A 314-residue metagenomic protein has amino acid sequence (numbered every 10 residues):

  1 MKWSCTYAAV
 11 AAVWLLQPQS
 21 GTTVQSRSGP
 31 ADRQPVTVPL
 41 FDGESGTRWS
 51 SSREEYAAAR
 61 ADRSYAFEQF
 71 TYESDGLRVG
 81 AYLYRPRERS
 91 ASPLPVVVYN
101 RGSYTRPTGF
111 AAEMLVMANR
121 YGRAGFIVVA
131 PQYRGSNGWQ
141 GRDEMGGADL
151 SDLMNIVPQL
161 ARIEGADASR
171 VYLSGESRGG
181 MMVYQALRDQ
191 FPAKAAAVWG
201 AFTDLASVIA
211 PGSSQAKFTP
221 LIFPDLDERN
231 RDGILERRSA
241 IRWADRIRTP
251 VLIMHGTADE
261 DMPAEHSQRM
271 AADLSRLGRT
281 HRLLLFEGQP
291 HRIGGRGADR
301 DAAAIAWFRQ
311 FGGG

Functional and structural regions predicted by a protein language model:
G43-S90: N-terminal cap/lid segment of alpha/beta-hydrolase-fold proteins
R89-L94, Y99-G141, L205: Short substrate-entry loop that stabilizes the transition state in hydrolases
G109, A201, A206-W243, T249: Mobile cap/lid helix-loop segments that gate and shape the active-site cleft of serine hydrolases
E144-E164: Alpha/beta-hydrolase active-site loop
G165-S177: Alpha/beta-hydrolase fold nucleophile elbow
G180-F191: Short glycine-enriched nucleophile-adjacent loop and the immediately C-terminal alpha-helix near the catalytic center
I247, I253-H255, D259: Short beta-strand/loop motif that positions the catalytic acidic residue of the alpha/beta-hydrolase fold
Q268-R269, S275-G314: C-terminal catalytic histidine-bearing segment of alpha/beta-hydrolase fold enzymes
